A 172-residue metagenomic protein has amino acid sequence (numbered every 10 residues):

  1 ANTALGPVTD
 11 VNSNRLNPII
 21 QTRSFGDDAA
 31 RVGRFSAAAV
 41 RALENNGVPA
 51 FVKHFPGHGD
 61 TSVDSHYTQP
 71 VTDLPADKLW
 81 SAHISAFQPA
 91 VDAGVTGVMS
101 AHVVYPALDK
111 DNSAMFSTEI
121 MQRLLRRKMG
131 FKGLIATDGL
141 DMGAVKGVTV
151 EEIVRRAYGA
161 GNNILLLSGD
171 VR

Functional and structural regions predicted by a protein language model:
N2-P7, G161-L165: Divalent metal-dependent hydrolysis catalytic cores, especially in the metallo-beta-lactamase
P7-V8, S62: Short secondary-structure boundary micro-motifs
T9-I19: Short, conserved phosphate-binding/catalytic loop or strand-edge motifs used in phosphoryl-/nucleotidyl-transfer
S24: Conserved beta-strand positions that form and line the central face of beta-propeller blades
D27-R172: Second-shell residues forming the walls of enzyme active-site clefts
